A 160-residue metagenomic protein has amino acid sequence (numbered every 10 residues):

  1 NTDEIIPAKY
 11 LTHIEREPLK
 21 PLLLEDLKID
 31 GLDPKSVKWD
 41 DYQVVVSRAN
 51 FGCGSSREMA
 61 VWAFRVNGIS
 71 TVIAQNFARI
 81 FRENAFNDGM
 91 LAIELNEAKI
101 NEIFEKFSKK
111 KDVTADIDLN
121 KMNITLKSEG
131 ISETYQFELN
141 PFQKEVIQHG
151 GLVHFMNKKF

Functional and structural regions predicted by a protein language model:
N1, G52-M59, I147-M156: Conserved phosphate/anionic-ligand binding catalytic regions in large, soluble enzymes, centered on
N1, I6, P18, V46 (+3 more regions): Residue-level signal for pocket-adjacent positions within structured domains
N1-T12, H154-K158: N-terminal, positively charged, Ser/Thr/Ala/Gly-biased leader segments that form transit/presequence-like amphipathic
D3-I5, F104-E105, L126: Short, solvent-exposed polar/charged micro-motifs at secondary-structure junctions
T12-M122: Feature captures the catalytic cores and cofactor-binding loops of soluble hydro-lyases/lyases that act on carboxylate
K111-F160: Long, charged alpha-helical interface segments
